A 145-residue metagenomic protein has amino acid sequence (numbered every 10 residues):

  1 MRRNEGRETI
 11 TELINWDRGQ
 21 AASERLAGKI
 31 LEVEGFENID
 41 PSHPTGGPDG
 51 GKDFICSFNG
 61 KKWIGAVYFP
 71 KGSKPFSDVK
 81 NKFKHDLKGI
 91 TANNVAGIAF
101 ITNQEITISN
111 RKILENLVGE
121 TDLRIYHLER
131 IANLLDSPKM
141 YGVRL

Functional and structural regions predicted by a protein language model:
M1-L145: Mixed-charge (Asp/Glu-Lys/Arg
